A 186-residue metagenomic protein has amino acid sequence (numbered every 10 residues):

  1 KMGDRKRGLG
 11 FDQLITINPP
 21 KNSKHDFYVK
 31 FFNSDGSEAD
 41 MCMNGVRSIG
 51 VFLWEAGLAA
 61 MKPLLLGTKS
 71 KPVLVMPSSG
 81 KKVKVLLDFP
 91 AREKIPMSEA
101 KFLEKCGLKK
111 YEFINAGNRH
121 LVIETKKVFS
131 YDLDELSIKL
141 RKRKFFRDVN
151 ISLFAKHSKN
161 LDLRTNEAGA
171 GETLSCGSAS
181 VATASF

Functional and structural regions predicted by a protein language model:
K1-S79, L121-F186: A glycine-rich beta-to-alpha transition motif near the start of alpha/beta enzyme domains, typified by
P72, F89-P90: Short, charged beta-turn/beta-strand-edge "cap" motif at the junction between a beta-strand and an adjacent loop
K81-D88: Short, solvent-exposed secondary-structure boundary/capping segments
A91-K110: Active-site glycine-rich loop that binds ribose-phosphate moieties when present
E104, K109-S130: Internal active-site segments that recognize and position negatively charged phosphoryl groups and nucleotide moieties
